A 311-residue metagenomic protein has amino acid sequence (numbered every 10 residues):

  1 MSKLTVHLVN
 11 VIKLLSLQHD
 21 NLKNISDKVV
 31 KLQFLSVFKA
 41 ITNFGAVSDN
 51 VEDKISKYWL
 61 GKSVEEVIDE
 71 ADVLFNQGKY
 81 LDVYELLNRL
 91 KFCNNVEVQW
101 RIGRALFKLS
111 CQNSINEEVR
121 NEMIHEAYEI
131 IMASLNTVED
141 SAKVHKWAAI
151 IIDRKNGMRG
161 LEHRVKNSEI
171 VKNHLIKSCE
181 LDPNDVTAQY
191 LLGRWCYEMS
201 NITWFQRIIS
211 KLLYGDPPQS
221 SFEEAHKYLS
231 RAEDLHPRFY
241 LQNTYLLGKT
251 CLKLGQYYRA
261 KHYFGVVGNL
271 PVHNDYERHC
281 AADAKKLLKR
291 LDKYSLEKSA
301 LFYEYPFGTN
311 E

Functional and structural regions predicted by a protein language model:
M1-V98, I102-A105, Y257, K261-P271 (+1 more regions): Extreme N-terminal leader/anchor segments
L60-E66, E70-D82, R104-D140, W147-N184 (+4 more regions): Short coil/linker segments at helix-helix boundaries
K91-F92, C179, D234-P237: Alpha-solenoid HEAT/Armadillo repeat architecture
N95-E97, S141, D185, F239-Y240 (+1 more regions): Residue-level recognition of tetratricopeptide repeat
V98, V144, A188, Q242-N243 (+2 more regions): TPR alpha-solenoid repeat register
A105, I152-R154, R194-E198, N243-L254 (+1 more regions): TPR/TPR-like alpha-solenoid helical repeat scaffolds
E224-C280: Long, repeat-rich segments with strong aromatic
